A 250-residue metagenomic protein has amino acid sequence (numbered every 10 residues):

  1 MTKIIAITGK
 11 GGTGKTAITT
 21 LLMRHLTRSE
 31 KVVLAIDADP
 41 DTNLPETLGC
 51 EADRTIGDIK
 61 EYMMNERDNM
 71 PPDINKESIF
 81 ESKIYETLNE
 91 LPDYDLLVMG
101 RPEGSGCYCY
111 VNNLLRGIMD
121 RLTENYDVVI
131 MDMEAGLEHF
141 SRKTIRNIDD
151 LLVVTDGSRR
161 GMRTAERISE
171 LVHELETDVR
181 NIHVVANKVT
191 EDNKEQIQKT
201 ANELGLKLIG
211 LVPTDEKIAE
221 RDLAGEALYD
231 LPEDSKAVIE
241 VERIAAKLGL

Functional and structural regions predicted by a protein language model:
K3-P40: Walker A/P-loop phosphate-binding motif and the immediately C-terminal alpha-helix
I4, A35, Y94-L96, L208-L211: Conserved beta-strand scaffold positions in the cores of enzyme catalytic domains, especially in NTP/NDP-utilizing
H25-P92: N-terminal phosphate/diphosphate-binding loop that engages ATP/GTP or pyrophosphate donors across diverse enzyme folds
R28, Y110-T214, E220: Conserved catalytic-core segment of NTP-binding enzymes
D68-N69, M99-E103, E226-A227: Short glycine/proline- and acidic residue-enriched helix-loop micro-motifs that form flexible lids or anion-recognition
K76-L91, D95-M131: Cytosolic-facing regulatory segments adjacent to core modules
A224-S235: C-terminal boundary of histidine-terminating zinc-finger modules
E240-L250: C-terminal alpha-helix
